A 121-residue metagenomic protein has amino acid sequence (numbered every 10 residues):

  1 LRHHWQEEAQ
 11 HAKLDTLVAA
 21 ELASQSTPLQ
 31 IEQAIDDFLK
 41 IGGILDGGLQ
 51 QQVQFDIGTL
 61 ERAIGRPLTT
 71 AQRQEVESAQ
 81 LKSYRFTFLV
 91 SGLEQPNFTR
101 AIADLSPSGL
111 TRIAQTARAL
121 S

Functional and structural regions predicted by a protein language model:
L1-S121: Non-heme di-metal
